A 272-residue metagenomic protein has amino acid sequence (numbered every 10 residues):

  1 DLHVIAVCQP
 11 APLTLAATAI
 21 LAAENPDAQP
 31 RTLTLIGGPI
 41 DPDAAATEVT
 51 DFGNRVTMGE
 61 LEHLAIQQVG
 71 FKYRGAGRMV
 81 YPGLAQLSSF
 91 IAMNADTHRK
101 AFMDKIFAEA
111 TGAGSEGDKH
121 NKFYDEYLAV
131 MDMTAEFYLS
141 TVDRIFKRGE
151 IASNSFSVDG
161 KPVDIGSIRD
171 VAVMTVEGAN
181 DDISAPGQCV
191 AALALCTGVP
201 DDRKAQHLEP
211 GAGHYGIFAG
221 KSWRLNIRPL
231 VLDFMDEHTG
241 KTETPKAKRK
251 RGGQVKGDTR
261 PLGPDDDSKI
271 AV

Functional and structural regions predicted by a protein language model:
V4-A6, I36, V176: Short beta-strand immediately N-terminal to the catalytic nucleophile in serine-hydrolase-like folds
A6-T14: Gly/Ala-rich beta-loop-alpha elbow adjacent to hydrolase catalytic centers
L13-E136: Alpha/beta-hydrolase-fold enzymes
F146-I165: Active-site nucleophile elbow and catalytic-triad environment of alpha/beta-hydrolase enzymes
I168-R169, M174-E177, D181: Short beta-strand/loop motif that positions the catalytic acidic residue of the alpha/beta-hydrolase fold
D182-Q188: Conserved alpha/beta-hydrolase "acid-adjacent" motif
I183, E209-N226: Catalytic histidine-centered segment of alpha/beta-hydrolase-like enzymes
L195-Y215: Catalytic histidine neighborhood in serine/cysteine hydrolases with alpha/beta-hydrolase-type architecture
